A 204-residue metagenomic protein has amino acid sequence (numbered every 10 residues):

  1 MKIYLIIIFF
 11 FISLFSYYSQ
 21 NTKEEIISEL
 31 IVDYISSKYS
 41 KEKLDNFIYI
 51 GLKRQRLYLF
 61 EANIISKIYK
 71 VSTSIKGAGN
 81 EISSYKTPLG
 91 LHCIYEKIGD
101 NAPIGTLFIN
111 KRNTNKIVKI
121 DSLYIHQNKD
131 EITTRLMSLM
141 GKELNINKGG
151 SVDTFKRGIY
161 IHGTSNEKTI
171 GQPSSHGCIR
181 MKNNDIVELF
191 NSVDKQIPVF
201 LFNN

Functional and structural regions predicted by a protein language model:
K2-Y4, L14-N204: N-terminal pre-domains immediately preceding structured catalytic cores
I6-F10: Hydrophobic helical h-region of N-terminal Sec-dependent signal peptides in bacterial secretory/periplasmic proteins
